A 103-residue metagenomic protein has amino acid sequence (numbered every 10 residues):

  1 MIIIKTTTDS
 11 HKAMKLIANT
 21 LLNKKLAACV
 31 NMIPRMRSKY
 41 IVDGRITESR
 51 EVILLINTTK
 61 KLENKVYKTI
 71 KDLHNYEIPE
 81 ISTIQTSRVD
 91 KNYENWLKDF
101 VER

Functional and structural regions predicted by a protein language model:
M1-R103: Positively charged, small/polar-rich N-terminal and surface patches that mediate targeting and assembly and bind
